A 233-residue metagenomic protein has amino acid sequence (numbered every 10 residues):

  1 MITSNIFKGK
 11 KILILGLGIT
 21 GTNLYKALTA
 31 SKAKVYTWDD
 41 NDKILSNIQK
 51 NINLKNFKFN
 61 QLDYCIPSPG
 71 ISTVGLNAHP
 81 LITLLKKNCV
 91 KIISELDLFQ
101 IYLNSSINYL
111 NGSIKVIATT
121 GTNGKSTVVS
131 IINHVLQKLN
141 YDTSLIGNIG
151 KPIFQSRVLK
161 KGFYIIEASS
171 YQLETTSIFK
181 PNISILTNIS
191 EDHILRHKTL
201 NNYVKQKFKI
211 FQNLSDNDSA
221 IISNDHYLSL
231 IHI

Functional and structural regions predicted by a protein language model:
N5, N47-Q61: Short acidic low-complexity segments
K10-K11, K26-A27, F57-N60, P69 (+2 more regions): Phosphate-binding loop of NTP-binding sites
K11-N23: Glycine-rich adenosine-cofactor-binding loop
L15, W38, I146: The conserved SAM/SAH-binding core of class I Rossmann-like methyltransferase domains, concentrating on the hydrophobic
T20, K43, Y171: Conserved Rossmann-like nucleotide-cofactor binding loop
S31-S46: NAD(P)-binding Rossmann-fold cofactor-contacting core
I231-I233: Conserved small/polar residues in nucleotide/adenosyl-binding loops
